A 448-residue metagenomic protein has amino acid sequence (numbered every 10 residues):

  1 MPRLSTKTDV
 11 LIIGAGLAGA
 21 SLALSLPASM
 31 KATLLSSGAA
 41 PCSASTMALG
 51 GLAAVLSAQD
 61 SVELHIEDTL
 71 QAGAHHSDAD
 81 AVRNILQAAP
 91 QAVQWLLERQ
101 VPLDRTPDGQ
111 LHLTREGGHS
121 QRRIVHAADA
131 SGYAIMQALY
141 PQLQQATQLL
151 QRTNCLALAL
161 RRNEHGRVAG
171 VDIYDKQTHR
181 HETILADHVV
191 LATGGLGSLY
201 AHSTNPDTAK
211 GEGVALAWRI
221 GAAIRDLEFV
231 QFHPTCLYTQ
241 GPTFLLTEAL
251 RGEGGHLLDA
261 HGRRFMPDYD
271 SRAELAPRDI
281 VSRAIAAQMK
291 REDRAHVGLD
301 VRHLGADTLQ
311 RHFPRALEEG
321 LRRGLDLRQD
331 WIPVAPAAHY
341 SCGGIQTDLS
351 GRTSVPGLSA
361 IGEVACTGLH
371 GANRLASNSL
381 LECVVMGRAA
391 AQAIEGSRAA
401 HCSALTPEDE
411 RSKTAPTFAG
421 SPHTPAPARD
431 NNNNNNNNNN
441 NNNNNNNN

Functional and structural regions predicted by a protein language model:
M1-T8, S25, K31, A39-A40 (+12 more regions): Glycine- and aromatic-enriched mobile tails/lids
V10-L34: N-terminal Rossmann-like FAD-binding beta1-loop-alpha1 element of flavoenzymes
G38-L70, A74, Q231, G241-T247: Conserved N-terminal glycine-rich FAD pyrophosphate-binding loop of Rossmann-like flavoproteins
A40, L216, A222-L327, A393: An anion/pyrophosphate-binding glycine-rich loop and adjacent beta-alpha core in soluble alpha-beta enzymes
A79-P90, R123-P141, R152, S203-G211 (+3 more regions): Short beta-strand to alpha-helix junction loop
R99-H181, L185, A192, H233-Y238 (+1 more regions): Conserved redox-cofactor binding core of oxidoreductases
T153, L158-A169, Y174, H312-A365: A glycine-rich dinucleotide-binding beta-alpha-beta segment and adjacent secondary-structure elements that constitute
H188-F244, N378-M386: Glycine-rich loop(s) and the adjacent beta-strand/alpha-helix scaffold that form part
